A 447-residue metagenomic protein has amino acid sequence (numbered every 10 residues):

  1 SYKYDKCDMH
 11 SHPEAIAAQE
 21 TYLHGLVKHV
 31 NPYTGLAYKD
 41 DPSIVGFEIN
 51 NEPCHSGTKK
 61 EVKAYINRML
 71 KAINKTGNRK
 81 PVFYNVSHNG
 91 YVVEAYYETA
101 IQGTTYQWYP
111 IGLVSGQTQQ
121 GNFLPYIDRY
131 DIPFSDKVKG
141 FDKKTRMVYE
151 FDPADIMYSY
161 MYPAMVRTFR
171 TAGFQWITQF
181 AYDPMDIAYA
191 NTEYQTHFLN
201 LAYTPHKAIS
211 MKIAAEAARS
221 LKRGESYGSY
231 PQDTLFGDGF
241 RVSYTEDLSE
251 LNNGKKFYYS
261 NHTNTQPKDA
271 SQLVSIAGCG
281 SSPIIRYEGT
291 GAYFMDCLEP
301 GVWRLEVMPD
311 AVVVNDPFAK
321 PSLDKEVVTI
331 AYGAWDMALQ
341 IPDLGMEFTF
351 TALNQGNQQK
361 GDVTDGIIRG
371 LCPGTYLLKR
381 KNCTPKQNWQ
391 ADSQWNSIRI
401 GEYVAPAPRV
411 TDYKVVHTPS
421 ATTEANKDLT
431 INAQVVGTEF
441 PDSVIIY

Functional and structural regions predicted by a protein language model:
S1-I101: Active-site mouth of glycoside hydrolases
V45-I49, P81-Y84, G103-Y106, T145-V148 (+1 more regions): Structural recognition of the beta-strand scaffold that forms the well-ordered cores of secreted hydrolase catalytic
N67, T76-E98, I111-Q120, D155-A181 (+1 more regions): Non-catalytic scaffold segments within catalytic domains of secreted glycoside hydrolases
Y91-D155: Glycoside hydrolase catalytic-domain groove-lining segments
F134-M147, F151-S226: Long, contiguous interaction/targeting segments characteristic of exported/extracellular or secretory-pathway proteins
P184-A319: Aromatic- and carboxylate-lined catalytic core of secreted/periplasmic carbohydrate-active enzymes
K255-V404: Preference for solvent-exposed, low-hydrophobicity sequence contexts
Q390-Y447: Glycan-association/targeting regions that enable binding to alpha-glucans and other polysaccharides
